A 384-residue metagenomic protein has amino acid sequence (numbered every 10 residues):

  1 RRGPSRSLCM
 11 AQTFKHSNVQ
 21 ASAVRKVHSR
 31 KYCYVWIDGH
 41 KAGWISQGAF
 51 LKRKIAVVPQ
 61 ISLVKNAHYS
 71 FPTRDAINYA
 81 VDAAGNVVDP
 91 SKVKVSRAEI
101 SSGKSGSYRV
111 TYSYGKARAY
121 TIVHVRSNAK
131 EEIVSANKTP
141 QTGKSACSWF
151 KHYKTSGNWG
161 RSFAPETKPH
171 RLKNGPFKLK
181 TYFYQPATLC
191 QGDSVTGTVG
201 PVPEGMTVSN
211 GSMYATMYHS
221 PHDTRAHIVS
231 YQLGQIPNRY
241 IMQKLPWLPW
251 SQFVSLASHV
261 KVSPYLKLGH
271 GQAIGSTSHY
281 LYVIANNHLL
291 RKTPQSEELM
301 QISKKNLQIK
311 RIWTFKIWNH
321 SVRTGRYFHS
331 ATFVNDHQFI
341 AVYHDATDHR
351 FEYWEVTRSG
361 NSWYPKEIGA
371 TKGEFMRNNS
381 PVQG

Functional and structural regions predicted by a protein language model:
R1, R53-V88: Solvent-exposed, low-complexity, repeat-rich "mucin-like" stalks and linkers
R1-W36: Beta-loop motif signature
W36-K54, A129: Boundary regions of SH3-family modules and the immediately adjacent low-complexity/disordered segments in eukaryotic
A84-S127: Serine/threonine-rich, repeat-prone extracellular segments and beta-strand-based repeat modules of secreted/surface
S135-G197, E204-V262: Beta-propeller domains
L179-G197, F253-Y265, Q308-S321, K366-N378: A short beta-strand motif characteristic of beta-propeller blades
S194-N210, L266-L281, H288, V322-I340 (+1 more regions): Structural signature of eukaryotic scaffold interfaces centered on beta-propeller domains
P221-Y240, L289-Q301, A346-R358: Structural motif
